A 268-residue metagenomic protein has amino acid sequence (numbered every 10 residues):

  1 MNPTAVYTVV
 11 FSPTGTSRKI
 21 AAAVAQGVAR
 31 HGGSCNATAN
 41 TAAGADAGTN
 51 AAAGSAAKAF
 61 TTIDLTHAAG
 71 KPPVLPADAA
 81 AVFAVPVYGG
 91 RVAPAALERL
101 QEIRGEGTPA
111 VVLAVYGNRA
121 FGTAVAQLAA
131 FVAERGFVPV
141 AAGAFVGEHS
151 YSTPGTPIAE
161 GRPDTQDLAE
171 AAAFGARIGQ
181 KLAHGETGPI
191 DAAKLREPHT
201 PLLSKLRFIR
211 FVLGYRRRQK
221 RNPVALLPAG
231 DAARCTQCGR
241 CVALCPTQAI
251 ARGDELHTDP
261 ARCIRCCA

Functional and structural regions predicted by a protein language model:
N2-T41, D46, N50-T66, G70-R218: FMN-binding flavodoxin-like domain, especially the glycine-rich phosphate-binding loop
T14-I20, A79, N222-P223, C245 (+1 more regions): Residue-level signal for functionally critical sites in structured catalytic/ligand-binding pockets
P201-Q237, V242-A243: A mid-sequence, solvent-exposed acidic-amphipathic segment
A229-D231, T236-A268: Iron-sulfur cluster-binding cysteine motifs and their immediate structural context in ferredoxin-like electron-transfer
